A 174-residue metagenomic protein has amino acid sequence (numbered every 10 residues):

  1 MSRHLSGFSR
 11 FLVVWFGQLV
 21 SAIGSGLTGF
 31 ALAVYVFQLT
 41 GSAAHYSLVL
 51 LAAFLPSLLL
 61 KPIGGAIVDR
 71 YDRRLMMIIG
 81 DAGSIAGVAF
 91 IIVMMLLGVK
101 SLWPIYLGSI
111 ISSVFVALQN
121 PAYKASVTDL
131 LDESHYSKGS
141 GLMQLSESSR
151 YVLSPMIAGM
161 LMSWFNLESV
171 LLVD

Functional and structural regions predicted by a protein language model:
M1-F8: Short, Lys/Arg-rich, polar N-terminal cytosolic tail immediately upstream of the first transmembrane signal-anchor
G7, Q38-L39, D69-R70, G98 (+2 more regions): Membrane-helix boundary and inter-helical linker elements of multi-pass secondary transporters
L12-G29, A53-V68, D72-G87, P104-S163: Substrate-agnostic recognition of the 12-TM MFS/MFS-like secondary transporter fold
T28, F37, F90-M95, S112: MFS-fold secondary transporters
T28-A31, Y35-L50, G141: Small-residue hotspots at the loop-to-helix junctions and early N-terminal turns of transmembrane alpha-helices
A82-V99: C-terminal ends and interior cores of transmembrane alpha-helices in multi-pass membrane transporters/permeases
G98, Y123-D129, L171-V173: Helix-loop junctions on the cytosolic side of multi-pass membrane transporters, especially the intracellular loop
W103, S169-D174: Symmetry-related core transmembrane helices of the 12-TM Major Facilitator Superfamily/SLC fold
